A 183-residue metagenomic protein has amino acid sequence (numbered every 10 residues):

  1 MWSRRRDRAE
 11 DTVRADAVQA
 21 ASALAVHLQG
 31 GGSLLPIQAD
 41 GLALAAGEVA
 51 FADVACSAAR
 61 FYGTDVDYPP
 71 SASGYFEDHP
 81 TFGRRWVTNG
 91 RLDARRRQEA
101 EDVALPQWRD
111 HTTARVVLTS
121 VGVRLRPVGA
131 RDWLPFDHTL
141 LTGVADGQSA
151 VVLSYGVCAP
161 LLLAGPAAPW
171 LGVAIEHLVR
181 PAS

Functional and structural regions predicted by a protein language model:
W2-V13, A17-G30, L34-I37, G41-V49 (+9 more regions): Acidic, Ser/Thr- and proline-rich intrinsically disordered linker/docking segments of eukaryotic scaffolds
R96-Q98: Compositionally biased alpha-helical segments
